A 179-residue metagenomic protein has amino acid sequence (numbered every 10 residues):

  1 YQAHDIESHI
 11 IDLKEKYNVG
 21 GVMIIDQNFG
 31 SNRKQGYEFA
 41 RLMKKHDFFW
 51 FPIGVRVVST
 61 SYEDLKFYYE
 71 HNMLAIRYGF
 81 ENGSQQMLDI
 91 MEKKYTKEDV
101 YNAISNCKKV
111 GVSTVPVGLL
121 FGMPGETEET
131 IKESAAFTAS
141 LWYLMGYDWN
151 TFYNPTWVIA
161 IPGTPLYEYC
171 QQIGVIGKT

Functional and structural regions predicted by a protein language model:
Y1-P116, F121-M123, A136: Radical SAM [4Fe-4S] cluster-binding motif and immediate context
R33-K34, Q86, I90-M91, F121-E129 (+1 more regions): Flexible glycine/acidic-rich beta-alpha junction loops that bind and position SAM and/or redox cofactors in anaerobic
G36-D47, T127-M145, G174-V175: Short, electropositive alpha-helical surface patch
F67-I76, E133-P155, V175-G177: Structural recognition of alpha->loop->beta junctions
